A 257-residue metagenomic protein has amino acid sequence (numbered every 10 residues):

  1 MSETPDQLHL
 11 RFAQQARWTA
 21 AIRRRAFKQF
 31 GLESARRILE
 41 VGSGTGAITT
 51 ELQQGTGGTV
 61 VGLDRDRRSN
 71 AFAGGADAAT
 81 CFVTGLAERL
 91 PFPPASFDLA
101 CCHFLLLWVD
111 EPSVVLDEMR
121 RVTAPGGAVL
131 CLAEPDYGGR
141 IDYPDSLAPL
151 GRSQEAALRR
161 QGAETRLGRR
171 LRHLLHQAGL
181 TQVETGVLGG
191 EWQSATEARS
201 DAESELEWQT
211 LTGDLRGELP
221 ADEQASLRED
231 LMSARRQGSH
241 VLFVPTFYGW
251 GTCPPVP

Functional and structural regions predicted by a protein language model:
M1-A20: Class I SAM-dependent methyltransferase Rossmann-like catalytic core, especially the SAM/SAH-binding loop
S2-L8, E184-V241: C-terminal helical/coil "lid" or tail adjacent to the Rossmann-like core of SAM-dependent
R17-S34: Conserved alpha-helix/loop element of class I SAM-dependent methyltransferases that forms part of the SAM/SAH-binding
L39, T45-R89: Class I SAM-dependent methyltransferase SAM/SAH-binding core
E88-L99: A short acidic, Gly/Pro-enriched loop at the edge of an enzyme's catalytic core that lines a small-molecule cofactor
D98-E111: A short SAM/SAH-binding and catalytic strip from SAM-dependent methyltransferases
S113-P125: A short glycine-rich, Lys/Arg-flanked "PGG" loop and its adjoining helix->strand segment in the class I
L130-A198: Conserved catalytic/acceptor-binding region of the Class I
